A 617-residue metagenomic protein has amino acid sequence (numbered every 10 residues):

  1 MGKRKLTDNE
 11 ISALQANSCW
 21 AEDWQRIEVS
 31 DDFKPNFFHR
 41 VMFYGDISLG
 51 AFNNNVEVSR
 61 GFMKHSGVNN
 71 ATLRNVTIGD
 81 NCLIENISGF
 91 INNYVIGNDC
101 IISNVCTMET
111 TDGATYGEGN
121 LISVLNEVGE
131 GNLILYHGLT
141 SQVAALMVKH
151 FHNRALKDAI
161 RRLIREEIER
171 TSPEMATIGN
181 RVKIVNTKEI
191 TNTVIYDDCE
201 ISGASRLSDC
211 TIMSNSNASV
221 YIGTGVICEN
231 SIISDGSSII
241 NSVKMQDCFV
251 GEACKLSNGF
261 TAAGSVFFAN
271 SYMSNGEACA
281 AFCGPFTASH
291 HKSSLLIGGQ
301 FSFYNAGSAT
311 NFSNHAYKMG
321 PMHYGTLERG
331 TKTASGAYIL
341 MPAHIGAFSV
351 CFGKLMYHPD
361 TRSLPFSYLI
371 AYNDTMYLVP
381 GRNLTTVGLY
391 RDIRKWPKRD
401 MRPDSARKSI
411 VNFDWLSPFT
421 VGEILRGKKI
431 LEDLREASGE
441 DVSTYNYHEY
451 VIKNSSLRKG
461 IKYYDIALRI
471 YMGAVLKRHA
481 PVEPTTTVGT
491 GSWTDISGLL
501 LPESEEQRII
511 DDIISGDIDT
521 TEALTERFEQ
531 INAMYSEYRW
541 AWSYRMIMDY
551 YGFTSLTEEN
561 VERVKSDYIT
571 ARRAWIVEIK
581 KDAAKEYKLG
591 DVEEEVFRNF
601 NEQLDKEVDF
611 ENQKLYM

Functional and structural regions predicted by a protein language model:
M1-N9: Intrinsically disordered, low-structural-confidence terminal and linker regions
A13-D23, V29-F52, V56-V68, T77 (+5 more regions): Glycine-rich hexapeptide-repeat left-handed beta-helix
G67-D158, A533, E537-M617: Phosphate-/polyanion-interacting regions in eukaryotic proteins
R162-I178, I184: A charged, amphipathic alpha-helical module
I178, V182, N186-I201, D209-V220: Core alpha-helical transmembrane segments of integral membrane proteins
Y372-M617: Long, compositionally biased intrinsically disordered regions
